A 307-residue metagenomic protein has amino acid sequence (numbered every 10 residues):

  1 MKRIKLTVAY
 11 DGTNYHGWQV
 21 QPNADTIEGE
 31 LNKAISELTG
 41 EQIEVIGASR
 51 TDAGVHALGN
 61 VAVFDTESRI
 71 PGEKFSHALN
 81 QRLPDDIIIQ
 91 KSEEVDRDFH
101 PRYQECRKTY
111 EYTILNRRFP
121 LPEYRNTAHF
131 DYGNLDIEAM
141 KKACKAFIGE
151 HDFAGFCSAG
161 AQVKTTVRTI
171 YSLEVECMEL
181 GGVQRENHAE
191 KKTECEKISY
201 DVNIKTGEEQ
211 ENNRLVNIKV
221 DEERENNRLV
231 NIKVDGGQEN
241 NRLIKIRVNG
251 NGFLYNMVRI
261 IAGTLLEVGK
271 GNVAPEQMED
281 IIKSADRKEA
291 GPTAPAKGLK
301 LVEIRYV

Functional and structural regions predicted by a protein language model:
M1-G207, L215, L229-V307: Structured-RNA-binding interfaces characteristic of tRNA pseudouridine synthases
D221-E222, D235: Repetitive helical segments and hydrophobic/amphipathic motifs
